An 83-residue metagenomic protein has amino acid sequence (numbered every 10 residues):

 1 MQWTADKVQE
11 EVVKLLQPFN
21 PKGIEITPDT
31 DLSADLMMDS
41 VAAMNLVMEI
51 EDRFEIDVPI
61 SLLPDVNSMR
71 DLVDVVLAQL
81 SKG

Functional and structural regions predicted by a protein language model:
Q2-M38, D52-R53, D57-G83: Phosphopantetheine-dependent thiolation modules in NRPS/PKS and related acyl-activating systems
A42: Two-component histidine kinase catalytic core, primarily the HATPase_c
L46: Residues within the DNA-recognition helix of helix-turn-helix
